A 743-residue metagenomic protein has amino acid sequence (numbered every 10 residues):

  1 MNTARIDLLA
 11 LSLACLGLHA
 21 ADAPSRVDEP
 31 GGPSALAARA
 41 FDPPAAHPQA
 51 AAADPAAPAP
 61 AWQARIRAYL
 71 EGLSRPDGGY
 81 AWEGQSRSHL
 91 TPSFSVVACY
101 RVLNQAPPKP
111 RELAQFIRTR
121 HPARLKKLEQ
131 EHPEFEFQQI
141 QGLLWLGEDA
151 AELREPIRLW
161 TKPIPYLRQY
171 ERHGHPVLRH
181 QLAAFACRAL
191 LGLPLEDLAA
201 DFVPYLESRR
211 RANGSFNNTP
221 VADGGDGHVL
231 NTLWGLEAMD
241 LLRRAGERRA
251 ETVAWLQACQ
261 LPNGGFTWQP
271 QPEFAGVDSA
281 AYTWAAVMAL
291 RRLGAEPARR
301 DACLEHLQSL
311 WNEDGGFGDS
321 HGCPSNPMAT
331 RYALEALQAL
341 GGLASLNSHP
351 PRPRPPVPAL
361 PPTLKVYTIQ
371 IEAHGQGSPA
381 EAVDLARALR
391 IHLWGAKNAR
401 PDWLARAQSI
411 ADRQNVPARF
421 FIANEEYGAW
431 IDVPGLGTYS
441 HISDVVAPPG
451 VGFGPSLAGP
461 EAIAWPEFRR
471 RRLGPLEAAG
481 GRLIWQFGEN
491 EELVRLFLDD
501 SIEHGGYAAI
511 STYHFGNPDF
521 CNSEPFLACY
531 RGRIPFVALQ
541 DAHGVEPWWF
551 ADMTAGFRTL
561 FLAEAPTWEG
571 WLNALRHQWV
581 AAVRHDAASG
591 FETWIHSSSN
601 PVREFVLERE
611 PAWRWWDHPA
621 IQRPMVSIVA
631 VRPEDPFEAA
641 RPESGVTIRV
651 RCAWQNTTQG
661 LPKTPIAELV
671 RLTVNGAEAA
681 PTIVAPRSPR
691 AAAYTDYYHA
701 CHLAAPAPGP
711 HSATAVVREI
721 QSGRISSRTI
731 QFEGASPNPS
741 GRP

Functional and structural regions predicted by a protein language model:
M1-I6: Positively charged n-region of N-terminal signal peptides that target proteins for export
D7-G17: Bacterial N-terminal signal peptides
R26-A50, H349-L364, F732-G741: Mature N-terminal, pre-catalytic/accessory segment of carbohydrate-active enzymes
G32-A57, W82-K109, K126-R154, Q169-D201 (+4 more regions): An alpha-helical repeat/solenoid feature that recognizes helix-turn-helix modules
L70, I117, H121, I157-T161 (+4 more regions): Buried hydrophobic core positions in alpha-solenoid tandem helical repeats
R354-K365, E372-E381, I534-P535, A542-P739: C-terminal functional module detector
L360-G488, R495-G505, S511-F526, L539-V545: A metal-dependent hydrolase metal-coordination microenvironment
